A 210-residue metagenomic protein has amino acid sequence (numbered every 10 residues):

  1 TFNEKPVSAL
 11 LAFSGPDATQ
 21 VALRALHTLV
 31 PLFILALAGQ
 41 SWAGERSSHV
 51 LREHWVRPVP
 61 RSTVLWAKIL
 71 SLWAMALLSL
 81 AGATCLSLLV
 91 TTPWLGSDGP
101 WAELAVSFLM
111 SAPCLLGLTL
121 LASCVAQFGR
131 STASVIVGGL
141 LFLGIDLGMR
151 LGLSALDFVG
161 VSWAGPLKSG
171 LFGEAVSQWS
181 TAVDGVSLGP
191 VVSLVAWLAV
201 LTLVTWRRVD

Functional and structural regions predicted by a protein language model:
T1-L23, I136-R208: Terminal transmembrane helical anchor/hairpin motif
T1-S41, L65-T132, W179-A196: Secretory targeting signals
S41, S47-R52: Hydrophobic transmembrane alpha-helix segments characteristic of membrane transport and insertion machinery
E45, L89-D98, F128-T132, G152-G160 (+1 more regions): Membrane-interface elements of multi-pass transporters and channels
S48, W55, S71, M149 (+1 more regions): Hydrophobic side chains within alpha-helical segments
E53-R61: Short helix-to-coil transition segments within interhelical loops that connect adjacent transmembrane helices
S62, W66, I136-V137: Signature of the 12-TM Major Facilitator Superfamily
